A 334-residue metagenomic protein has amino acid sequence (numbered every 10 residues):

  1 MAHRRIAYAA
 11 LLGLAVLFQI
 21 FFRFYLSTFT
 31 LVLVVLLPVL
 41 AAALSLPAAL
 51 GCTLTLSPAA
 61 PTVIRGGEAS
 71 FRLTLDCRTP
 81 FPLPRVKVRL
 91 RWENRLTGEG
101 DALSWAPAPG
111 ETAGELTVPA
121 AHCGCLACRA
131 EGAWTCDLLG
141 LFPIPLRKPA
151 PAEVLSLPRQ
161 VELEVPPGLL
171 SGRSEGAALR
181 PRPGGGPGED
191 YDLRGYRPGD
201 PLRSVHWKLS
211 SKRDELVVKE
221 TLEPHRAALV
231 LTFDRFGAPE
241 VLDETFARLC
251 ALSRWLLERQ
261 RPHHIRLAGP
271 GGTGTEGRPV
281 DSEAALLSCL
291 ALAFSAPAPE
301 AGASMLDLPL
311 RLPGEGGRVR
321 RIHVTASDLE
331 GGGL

Functional and structural regions predicted by a protein language model:
M1-H3, F21-T28, R159, R182 (+4 more regions): Intrinsic-disorder/low-complexity, polar/charged segments
M1-T55: Extracellular/lumenal glycan-associated context and N-glycosylation machinery
L36-E276: An amphipathic, basic-hydrophobic helix/alpha-beta surface used to engage anionic, phosphate-rich ligands or surfaces
E240, R254-L334: Acidic, glycine-rich A-domain
